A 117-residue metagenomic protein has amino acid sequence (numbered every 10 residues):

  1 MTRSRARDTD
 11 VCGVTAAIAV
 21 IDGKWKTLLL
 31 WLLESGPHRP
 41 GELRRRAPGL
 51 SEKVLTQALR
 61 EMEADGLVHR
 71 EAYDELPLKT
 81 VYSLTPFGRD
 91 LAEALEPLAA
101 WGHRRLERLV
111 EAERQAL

Functional and structural regions predicted by a protein language model:
M1-R3, T9: Long, low-complexity, charged/polar intrinsically disordered regions in eukaryotic proteins
D8-V54, E75-V81, R89: N-terminal helix-turn-helix DNA-binding core of bacterial DNA-binding proteins
L55, L59-M62: Basic amphipathic alpha-helical segments that dock to polyanions
E63-S83: Beta-hairpin "wing" of winged helix-turn-helix
D90-L117: Amphipathic alpha-helical dimerization/coiled-coil segments that flank or bridge DNA-binding/regulatory modules
